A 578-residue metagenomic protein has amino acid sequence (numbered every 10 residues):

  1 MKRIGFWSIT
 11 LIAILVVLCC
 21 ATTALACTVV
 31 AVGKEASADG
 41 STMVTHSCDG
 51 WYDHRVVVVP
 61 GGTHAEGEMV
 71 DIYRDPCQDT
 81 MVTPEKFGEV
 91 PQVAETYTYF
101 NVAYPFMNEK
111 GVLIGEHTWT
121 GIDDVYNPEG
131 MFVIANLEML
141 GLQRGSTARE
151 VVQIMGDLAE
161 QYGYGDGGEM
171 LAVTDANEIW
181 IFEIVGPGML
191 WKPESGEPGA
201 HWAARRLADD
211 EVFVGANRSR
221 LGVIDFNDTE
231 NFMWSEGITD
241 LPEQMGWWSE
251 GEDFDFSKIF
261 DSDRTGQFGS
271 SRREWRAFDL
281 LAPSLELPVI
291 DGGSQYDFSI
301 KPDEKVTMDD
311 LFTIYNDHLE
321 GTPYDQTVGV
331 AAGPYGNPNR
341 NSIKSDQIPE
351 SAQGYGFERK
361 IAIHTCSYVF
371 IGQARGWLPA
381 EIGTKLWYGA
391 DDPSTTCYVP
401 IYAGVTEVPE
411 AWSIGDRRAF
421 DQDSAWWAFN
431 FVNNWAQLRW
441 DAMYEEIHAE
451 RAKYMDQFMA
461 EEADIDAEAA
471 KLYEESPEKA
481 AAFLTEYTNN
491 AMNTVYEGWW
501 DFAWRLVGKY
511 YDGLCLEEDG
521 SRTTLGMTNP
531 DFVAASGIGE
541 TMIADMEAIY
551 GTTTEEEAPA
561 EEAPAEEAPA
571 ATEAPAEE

Functional and structural regions predicted by a protein language model:
M1-L11: Bacterial N-terminal signal peptides that target proteins for export
I14, L18-C20, P559-E578: Ser/Thr-rich, Proline-interspersed low-complexity disordered segments
C20-A26: Sec/Tat signal peptide C-region and signal peptidase I cleavage site
C27-V133, I154-V306: A contiguous strand-loop segment
D124-P128, N136-G145: Second-shell loop/turn segments in exported
G237-I382: Glycine-rich, aromatic-lined ligand/substrate-binding cores of catalytic and carbohydrate-binding domains
N337-K471: Substrate-recognition/cap regions that form aromatic- and gly/pro-loop-enriched pockets for small-molecule ligands
R451-E561, E573: Histidine-centered catalytic/metal-binding microenvironments
